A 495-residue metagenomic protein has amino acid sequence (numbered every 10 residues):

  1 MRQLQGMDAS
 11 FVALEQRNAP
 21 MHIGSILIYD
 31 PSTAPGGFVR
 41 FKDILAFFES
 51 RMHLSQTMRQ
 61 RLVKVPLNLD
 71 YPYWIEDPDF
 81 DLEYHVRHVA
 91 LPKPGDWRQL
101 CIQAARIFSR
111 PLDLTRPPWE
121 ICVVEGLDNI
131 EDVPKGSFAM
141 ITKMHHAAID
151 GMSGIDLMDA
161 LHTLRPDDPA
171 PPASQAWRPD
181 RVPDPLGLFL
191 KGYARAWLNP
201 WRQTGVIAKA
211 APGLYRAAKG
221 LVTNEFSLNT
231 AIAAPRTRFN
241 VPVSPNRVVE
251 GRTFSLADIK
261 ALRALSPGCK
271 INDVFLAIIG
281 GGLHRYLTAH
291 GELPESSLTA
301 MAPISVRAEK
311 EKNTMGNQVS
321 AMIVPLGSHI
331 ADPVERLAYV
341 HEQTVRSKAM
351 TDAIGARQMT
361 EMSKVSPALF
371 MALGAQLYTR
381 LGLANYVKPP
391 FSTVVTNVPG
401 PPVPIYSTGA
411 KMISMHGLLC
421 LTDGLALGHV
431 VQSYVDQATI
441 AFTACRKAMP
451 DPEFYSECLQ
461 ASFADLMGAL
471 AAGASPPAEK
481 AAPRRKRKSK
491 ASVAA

Functional and structural regions predicted by a protein language model:
M1-D8, I26-V39, L45-L425, V430-A495: Soluble acyl-CoA-dependent acyltransferase catalytic core bearing the H(X)4D motif
G6-N18: Acidic, low-complexity proline/glycine-rich segments
